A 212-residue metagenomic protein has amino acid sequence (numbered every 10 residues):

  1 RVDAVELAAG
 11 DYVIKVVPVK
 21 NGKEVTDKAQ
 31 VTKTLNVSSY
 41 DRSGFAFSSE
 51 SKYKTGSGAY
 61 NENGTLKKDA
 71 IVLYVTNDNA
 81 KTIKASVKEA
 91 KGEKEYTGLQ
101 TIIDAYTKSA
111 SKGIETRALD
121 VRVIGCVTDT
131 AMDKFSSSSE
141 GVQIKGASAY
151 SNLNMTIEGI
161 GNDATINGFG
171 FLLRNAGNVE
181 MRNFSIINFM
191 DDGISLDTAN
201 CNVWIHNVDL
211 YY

Functional and structural regions predicted by a protein language model:
A4-K23: Beta-strand-rich modules
K20-G44: Extracellular fibronectin type III
F45-D120: Acidic Gly/Asp/Thr-rich repetitive segments characteristic of extracellular carbohydrate-active and adhesion proteins
K88-T116, T130-T156, T165-R182, I187-N200: Extracellular beta-strand-rich solenoid/capping regions of secreted or surface-exposed proteins that bind or remodel
R122-G125, T156: Acidic, glycine-rich low-complexity segments
C126-T128, N162-D163: Acidic glycine-/aspartate-rich tracts in secreted/extracellular proteins
